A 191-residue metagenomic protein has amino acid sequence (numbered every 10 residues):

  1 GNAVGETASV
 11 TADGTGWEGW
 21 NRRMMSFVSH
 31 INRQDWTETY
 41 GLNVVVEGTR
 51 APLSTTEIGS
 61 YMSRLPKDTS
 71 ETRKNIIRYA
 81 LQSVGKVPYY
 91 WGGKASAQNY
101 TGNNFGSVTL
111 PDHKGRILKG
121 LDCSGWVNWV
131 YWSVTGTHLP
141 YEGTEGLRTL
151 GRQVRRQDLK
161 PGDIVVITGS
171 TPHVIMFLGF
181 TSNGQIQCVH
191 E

Functional and structural regions predicted by a protein language model:
G1-N2, A80, Y89, L147 (+1 more regions): Generic hydrophobic, helix-prone segments enriched in Leu/Val/Ile
G1-N21: Cationic-aromatic interfacial patches
S9, V45, P52, S63 (+4 more regions): Intrinsically disordered, low-complexity, compositionally biased regions/tails
M25-S26: Alpha-solenoid helical-repeat scaffold
H30-S124, W132-T137: N-terminal capping segments
N128, W132-E191: ...with weaker cross-activation on analogous glycine-rich loops/strands in unrelated enzymes
